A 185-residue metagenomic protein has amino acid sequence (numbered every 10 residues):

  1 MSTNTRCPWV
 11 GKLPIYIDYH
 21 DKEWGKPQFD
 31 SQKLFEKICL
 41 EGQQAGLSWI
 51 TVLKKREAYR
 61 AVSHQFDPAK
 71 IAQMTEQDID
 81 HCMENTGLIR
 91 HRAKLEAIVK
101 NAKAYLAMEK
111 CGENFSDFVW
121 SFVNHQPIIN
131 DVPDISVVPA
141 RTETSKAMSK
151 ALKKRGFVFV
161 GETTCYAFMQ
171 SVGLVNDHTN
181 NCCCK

Functional and structural regions predicted by a protein language model:
M1-K185: HhH-family (HhH-GPD) DNA N-glycosylase catalytic core used in base-excision repair
